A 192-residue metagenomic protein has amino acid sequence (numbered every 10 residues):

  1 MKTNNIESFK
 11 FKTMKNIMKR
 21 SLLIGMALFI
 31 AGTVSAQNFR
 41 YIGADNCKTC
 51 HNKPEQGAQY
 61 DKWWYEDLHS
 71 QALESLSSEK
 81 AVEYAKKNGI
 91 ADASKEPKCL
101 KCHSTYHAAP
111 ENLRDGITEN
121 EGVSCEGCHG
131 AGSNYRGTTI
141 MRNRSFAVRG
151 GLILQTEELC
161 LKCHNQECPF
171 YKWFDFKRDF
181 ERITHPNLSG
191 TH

Functional and structural regions predicted by a protein language model:
I6-G25: Bacterial N-terminal signal peptides that target proteins for export
G25-L28, H129: Alpha-helical transmembrane segments
A31-T33: N-terminal signal peptide c-region/cleavage motif recognized by signal peptidases
A36-E121, E126, G132-Q155, W173-H192: Sequence context of c-type cytochrome heme-c attachment sites
E158: Cys/His-rich zinc-coordinating modules
E167-C168: Functional cores that coordinate and move charged inorganic groups
